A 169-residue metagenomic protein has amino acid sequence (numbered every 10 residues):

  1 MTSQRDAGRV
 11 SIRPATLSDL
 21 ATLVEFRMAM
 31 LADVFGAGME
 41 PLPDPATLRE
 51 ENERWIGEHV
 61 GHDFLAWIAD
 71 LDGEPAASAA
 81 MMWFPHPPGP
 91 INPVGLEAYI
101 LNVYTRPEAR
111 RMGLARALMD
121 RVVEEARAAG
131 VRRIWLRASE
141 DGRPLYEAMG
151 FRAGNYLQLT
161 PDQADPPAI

Functional and structural regions predicted by a protein language model:
S11-E25, G36: A short beta-loop-alpha structural element at the N-terminal edge of CoA-dependent acyl/N-acetyltransferase catalytic
L31-R54: Conserved GNAT-fold acetyl-CoA-binding loop/helix
R54-I68, Y99: A short helix-loop-beta-strand connector motif used in the catalytic cores of GNAT acetyltransferases and, in some
I68, E74-W83, Y99, Y104: Conserved beta-strand in the GNAT
P85-I100, R110: A conserved beta-turn-beta hairpin within the catalytic core of GNAT-like acetyltransferases that forms part
H86-G89, W135-R137, D141, E147 (+1 more regions): Conserved catalytic-core motifs of GNAT/GCN5-like acyltransferases
A109-R121: Conserved acetyl-CoA pyrophosphate-binding loop and the N-cap/start of the following alpha-helix in GNAT-like
A126-A138: Conserved GNAT acetyl-CoA-binding A-motif
